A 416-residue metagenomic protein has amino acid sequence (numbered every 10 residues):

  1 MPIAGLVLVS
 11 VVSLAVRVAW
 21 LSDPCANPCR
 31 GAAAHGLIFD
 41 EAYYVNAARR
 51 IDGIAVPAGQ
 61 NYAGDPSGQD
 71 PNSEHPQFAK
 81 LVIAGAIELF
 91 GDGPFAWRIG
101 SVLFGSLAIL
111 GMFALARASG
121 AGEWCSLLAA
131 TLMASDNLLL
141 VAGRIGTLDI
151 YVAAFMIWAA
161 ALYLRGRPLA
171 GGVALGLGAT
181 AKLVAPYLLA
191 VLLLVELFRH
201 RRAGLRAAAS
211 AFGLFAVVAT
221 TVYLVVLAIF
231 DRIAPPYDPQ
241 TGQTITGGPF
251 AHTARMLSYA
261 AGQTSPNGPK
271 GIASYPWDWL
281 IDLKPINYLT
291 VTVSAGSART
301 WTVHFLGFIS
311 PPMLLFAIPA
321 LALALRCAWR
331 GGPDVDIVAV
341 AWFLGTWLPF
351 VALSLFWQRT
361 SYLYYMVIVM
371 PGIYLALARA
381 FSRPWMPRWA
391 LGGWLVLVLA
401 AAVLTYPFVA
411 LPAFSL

Functional and structural regions predicted by a protein language model:
M1-D23, R117, R206-A219, V340: Start-transfer (signal-anchor) and selected internal transmembrane alpha helices of multi-pass inner/ER membrane
W20-L81, G85, L257-A260: Extracytosolic helix-loop segments that constitute the early lumenal/periplasmic catalytic or substrate-binding loops
F95, I99-G120, W158, P319: Transmembrane-helix motifs of polytopic, lipid-linked glycan transferases
F95, M112-S135, A154, A170: Transmembrane-helix signature of polytopic, membrane-embedded enzymes that assemble or transfer cell-envelope glycans
G111, Y151-A170, A174, G372-A376: Specific aromatic-rich, kink-prone transmembrane helix
R117-G120, A159-A170, L197, R202 (+1 more regions): Membrane-interface transmembrane helices that cradle and orient dolichyl/undecaprenyl
L138-D149: Short acidic/glycine- and proline-prone juxtamembrane loop motifs at membrane-interface regions of multi-pass membrane
A208-F215, A219, Y223-L224, A228-D238 (+2 more regions): Transmembrane helical bundles and short interhelical boundary loops of multi-pass, membrane-embedded
